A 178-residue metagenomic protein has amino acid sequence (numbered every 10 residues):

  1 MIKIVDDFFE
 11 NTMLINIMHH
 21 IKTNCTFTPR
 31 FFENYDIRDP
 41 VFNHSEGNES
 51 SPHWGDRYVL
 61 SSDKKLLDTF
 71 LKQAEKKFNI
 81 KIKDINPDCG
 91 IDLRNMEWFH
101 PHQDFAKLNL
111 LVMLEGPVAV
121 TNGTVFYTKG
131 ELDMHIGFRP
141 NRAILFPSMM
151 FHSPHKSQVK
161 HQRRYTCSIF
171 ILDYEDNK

Functional and structural regions predicted by a protein language model:
M1-G90, R94-W98: Non-heme Fe(II)/2-oxoglutarate
I82-K178: Catalytic core of non-heme Fe(II) oxygenases with the double-stranded beta-helix
